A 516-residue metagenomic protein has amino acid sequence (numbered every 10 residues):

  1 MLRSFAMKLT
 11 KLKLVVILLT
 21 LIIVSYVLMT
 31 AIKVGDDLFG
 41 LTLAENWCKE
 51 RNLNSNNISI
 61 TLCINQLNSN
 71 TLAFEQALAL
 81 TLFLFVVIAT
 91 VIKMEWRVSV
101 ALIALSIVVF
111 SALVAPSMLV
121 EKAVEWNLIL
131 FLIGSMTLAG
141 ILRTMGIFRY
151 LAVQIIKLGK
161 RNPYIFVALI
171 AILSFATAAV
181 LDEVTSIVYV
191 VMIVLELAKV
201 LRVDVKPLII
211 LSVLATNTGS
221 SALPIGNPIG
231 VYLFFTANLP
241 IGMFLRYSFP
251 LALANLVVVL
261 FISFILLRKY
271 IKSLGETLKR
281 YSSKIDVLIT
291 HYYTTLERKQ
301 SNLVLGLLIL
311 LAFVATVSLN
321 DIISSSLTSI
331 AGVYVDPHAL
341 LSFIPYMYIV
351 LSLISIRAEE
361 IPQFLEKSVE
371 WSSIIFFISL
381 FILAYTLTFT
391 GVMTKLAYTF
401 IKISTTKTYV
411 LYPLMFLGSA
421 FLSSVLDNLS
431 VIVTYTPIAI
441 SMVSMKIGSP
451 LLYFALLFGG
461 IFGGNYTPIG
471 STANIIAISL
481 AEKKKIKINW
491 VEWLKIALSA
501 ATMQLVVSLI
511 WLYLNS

Functional and structural regions predicted by a protein language model:
M1-L142, L251-L256, L260-K395, K495-S516: Hydrophobic transmembrane alpha-helices of multi-pass small-molecule transporters
N65-N70, I241-Y247, K402-V410: Short aromatic-rich membrane-water interface segments that cap or initiate transmembrane helices in multi-pass membrane
T81, I103, L169, L173 (+8 more regions): Hydrophobic residues within alpha-helical transmembrane segments of multi-pass solute transporters/permease subunits
V120-K206, S372-M445, P450: Membrane-embedded alpha-helical segments and adjacent helix-loop junctions characteristic of multi-pass solute
G146-G159, K272-S283, L396-A397, K484-E492: Flexible loop linkers connecting adjacent transmembrane helices in multi-pass alpha-helical membrane transporters
R161-L169, K199-L211, L239-F249, M445-A455 (+1 more regions): Membrane-interface alpha-helices at helix entry/exit sites of multi-pass transporters
A178-V188, V205-G242, Y247, V259-F264 (+3 more regions): Alpha-helical transmembrane segments and, especially, the helix-loop junctions at the ends of these helices
